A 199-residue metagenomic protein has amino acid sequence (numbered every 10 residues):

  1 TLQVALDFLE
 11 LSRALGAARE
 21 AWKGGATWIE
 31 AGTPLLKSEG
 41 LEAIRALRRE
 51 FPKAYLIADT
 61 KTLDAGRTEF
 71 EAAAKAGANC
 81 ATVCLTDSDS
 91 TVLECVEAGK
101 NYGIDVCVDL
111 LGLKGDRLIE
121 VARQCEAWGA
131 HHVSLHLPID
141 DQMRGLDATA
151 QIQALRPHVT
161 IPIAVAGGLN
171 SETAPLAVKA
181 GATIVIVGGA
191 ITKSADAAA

Functional and structural regions predicted by a protein language model:
T1-L6, I29-A31, L56-T60, A81-V83 (+4 more regions): Hydrophobic faces of well-ordered beta-strands that scaffold small-molecule active sites in alpha/beta enzyme cores
T1-R67, Q124-W128, A199: Conserved N-terminal beta1-alpha1 strand-loop-helix module at the mouth
F8-R13, T33-S38, T62-A65, D87-S90 (+4 more regions): Short, small-residue-enriched loops and turns at beta-alpha junctions that line or gate enzyme active sites
W22, A74, E126, V178-K179: Non-catalytic positions within long, well-ordered alpha-helices that form the structural scaffold/packing of enzyme
K37-K61, E94-L111, R144-S171, A199: Alpha-helix-loop-beta-strand connector modules within alpha/beta enzyme cores
A65-Q153, P157-H158: Conserved anion-binding
G77-A78, A180-A182: As written
C95, V178-K179, A190-A199: C-terminal helical cap(s) of enzyme catalytic domains, especially alpha/beta-barrels
